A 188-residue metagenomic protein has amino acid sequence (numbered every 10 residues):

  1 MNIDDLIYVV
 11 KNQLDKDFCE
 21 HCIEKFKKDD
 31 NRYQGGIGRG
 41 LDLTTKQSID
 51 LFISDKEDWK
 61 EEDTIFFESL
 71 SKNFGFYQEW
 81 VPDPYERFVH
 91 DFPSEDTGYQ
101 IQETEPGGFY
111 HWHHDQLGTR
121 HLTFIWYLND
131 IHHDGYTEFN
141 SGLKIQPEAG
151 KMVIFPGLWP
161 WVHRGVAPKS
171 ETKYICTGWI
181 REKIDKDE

Functional and structural regions predicted by a protein language model:
M1-F92: Non-heme Fe(II)/2-oxoglutarate
F67, K72-E188: Catalytic core of non-heme Fe(II) oxygenases with the double-stranded beta-helix
